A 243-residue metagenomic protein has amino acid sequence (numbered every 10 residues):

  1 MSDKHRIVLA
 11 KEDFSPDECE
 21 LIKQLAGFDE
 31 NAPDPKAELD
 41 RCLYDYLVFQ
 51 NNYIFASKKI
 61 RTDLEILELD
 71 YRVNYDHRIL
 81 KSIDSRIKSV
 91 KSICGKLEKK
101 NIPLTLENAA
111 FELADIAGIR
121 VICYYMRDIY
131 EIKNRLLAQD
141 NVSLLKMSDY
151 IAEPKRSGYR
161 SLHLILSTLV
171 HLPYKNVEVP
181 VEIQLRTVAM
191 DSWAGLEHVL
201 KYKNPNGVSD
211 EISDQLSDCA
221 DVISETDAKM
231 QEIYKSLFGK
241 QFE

Functional and structural regions predicted by a protein language model:
D3-D70, V179-E243: An acidic, glycine-/histidine-flanked metal-binding catalytic module
Q24, V48-Q50, L80-I83, A109 (+1 more regions): Glycine-rich, low-complexity intrinsically disordered segments
P35-Y44, V73-Y75, A109-G118: A short, surface-exposed helix-loop junction/capping segment
Y44-N51, L113, I122-R127: Amphipathic alpha-helical interface elements
A56, L113-D115, G158: Solvent-exposed loop and beta-edge segments used for protein-protein assembly and interaction
A56-R61, E65-I102: Surface-exposed, low-hydrophobicity interaction/linker segments
D76, K100, L106, A110 (+5 more regions): Surface-exposed peri-terminal alpha-helical interaction modules
A110, C123-E232: Long beta-strand-rich cores associated with HINT superfamily self-processing modules
